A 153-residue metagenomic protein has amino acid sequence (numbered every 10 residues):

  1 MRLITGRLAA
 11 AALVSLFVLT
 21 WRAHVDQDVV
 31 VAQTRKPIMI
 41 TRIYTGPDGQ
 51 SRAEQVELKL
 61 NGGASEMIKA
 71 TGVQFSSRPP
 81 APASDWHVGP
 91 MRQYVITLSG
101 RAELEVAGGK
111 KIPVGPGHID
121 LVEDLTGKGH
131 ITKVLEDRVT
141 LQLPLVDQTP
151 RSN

Functional and structural regions predicted by a protein language model:
M1-A10: Bacterial N-terminal signal peptides that target proteins for export
A9-V18: Hydrophobic membrane-insertion alpha-helices, especially the h-region of bacterial N-terminal signal peptides
F17, W21-R78, N153: A short, N-terminal "cap"/entry segment at the start of jelly-roll beta-barrel domains of the cupin/DSBH fold
E57-N61, T71-G89, E123-T126, D147-Q148: Conserved short histidine dyad/triad with adjacent acidic residue
H87-L104, P144: Short, conserved beta-strand element in jelly-roll/cupin
L104-E105, V122-E123, K128-L135: Short beta-strand His + acidic residue motifs that chelate non-heme Fe in jelly-roll/DSBH and cupin folds
G108-L125: Short acidic-glycine-tyrosine-enriched beta hairpin
D120-V122, E136-R151: A short hydrophobic beta-strand segment most commonly corresponding to one strand of the jelly-roll/cupin
